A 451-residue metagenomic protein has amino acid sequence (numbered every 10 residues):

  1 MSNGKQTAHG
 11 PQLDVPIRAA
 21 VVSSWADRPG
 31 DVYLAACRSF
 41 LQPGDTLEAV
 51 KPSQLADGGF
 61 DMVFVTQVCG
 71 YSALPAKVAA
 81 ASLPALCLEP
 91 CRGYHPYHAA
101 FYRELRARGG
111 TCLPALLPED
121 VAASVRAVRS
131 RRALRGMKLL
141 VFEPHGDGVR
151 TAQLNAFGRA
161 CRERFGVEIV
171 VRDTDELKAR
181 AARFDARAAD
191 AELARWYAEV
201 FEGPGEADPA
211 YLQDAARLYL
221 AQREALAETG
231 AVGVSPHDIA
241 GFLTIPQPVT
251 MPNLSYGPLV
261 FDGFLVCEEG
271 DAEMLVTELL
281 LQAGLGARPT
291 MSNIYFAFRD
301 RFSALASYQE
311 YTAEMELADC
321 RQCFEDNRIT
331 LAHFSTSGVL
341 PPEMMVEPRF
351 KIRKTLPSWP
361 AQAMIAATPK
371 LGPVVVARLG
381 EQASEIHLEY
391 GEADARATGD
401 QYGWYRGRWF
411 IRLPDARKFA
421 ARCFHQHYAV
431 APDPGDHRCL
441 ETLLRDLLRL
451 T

Functional and structural regions predicted by a protein language model:
S2-T46: N-terminal basic/disordered segments at the start of proteins
G10, S39-T46, V50-R135, G146-A156 (+1 more regions): Cofactor- and metal-binding active-site motifs of prokaryotic enzymes that mediate redox/radical or nucleophilic
R18-G30, V65-C69, E89-C91, F142-G146 (+1 more regions): Structural motif
P29-F40, H98, L154-N155, A215-Y219 (+2 more regions): Well-ordered, non-membrane alpha-helical segments in soluble/globular domains
S39-T46, K51-M62, A198-Y219, C423: Metal-dependent C-N hydrolase catalytic cores
R103-A287: Conserved, well-structured core segments that form the ligand-binding/active-site neighborhood of functional domains
V266-G391: Long, charge-rich C-terminal accessory regions
V339-T451: Extended hydrophobic packing segments that form well-structured cores
